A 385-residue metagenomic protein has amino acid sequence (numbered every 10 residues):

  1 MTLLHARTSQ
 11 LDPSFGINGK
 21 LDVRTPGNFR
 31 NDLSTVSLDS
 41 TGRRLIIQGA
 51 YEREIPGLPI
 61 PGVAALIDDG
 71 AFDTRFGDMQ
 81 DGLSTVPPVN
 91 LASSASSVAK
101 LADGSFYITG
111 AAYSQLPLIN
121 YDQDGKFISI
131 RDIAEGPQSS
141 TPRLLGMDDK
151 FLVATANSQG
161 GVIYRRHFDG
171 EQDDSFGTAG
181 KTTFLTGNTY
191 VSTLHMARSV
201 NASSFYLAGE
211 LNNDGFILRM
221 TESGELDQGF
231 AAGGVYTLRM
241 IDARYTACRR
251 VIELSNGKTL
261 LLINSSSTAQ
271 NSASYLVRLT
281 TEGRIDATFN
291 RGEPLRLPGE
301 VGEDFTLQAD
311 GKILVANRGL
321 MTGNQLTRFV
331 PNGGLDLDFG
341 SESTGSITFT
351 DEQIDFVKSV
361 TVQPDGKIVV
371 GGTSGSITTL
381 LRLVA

Functional and structural regions predicted by a protein language model:
M1-A385: Extracytoplasmic mature domains of secreted or surface-exposed proteins
